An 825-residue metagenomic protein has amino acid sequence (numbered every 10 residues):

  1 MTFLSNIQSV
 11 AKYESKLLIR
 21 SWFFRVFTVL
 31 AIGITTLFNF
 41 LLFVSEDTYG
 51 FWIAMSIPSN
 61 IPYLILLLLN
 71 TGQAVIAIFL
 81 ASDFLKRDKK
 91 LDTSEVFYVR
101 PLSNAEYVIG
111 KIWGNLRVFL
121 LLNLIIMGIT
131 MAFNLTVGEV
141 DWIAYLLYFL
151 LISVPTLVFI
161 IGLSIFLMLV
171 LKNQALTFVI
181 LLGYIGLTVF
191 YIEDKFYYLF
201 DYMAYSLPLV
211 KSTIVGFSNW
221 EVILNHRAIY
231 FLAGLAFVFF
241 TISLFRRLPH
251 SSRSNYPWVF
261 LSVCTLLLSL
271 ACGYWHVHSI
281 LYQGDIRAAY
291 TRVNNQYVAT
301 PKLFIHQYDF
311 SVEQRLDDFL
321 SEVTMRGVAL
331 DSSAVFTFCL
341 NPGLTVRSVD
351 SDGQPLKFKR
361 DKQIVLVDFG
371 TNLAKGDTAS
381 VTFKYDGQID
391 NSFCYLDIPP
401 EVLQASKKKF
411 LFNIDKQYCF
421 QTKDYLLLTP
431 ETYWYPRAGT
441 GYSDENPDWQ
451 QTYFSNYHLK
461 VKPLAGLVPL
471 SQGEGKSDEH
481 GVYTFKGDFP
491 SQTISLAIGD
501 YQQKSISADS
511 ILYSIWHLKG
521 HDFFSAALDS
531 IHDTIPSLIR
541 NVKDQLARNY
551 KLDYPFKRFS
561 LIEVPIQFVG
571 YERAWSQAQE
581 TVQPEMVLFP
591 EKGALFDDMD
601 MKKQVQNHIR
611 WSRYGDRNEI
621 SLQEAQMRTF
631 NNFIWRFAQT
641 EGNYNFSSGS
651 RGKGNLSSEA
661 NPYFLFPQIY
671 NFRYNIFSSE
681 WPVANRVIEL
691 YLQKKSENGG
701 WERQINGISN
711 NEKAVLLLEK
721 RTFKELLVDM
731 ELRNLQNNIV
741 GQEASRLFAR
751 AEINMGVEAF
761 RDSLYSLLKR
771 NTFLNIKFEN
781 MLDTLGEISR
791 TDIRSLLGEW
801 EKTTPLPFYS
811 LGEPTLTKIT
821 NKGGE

Functional and structural regions predicted by a protein language model:
S15, S321-M325, F336-F338, T345 (+5 more regions): Zn2+-dependent metallopeptidase catalytic core
F27, Q73, L102-F133, V154: Selective transmembrane-helix segments that form parts of the transport pathway or gating/packing helices in multipass
I61-R87, L122, V323, F383: Long, hydrophobic alpha-helical segments
L199-P208, G216-N225, R253-F319, R347 (+7 more regions): N-terminal, polar/Ser/Thr-rich
S332-V335, P342-K407, E445-N446, H480 (+3 more regions): A surface-exposed beta-strand-loop module
Y385-Y501: Extended, low-hydrophobicity, Ser/Thr/Pro/Gly-biased non-transmembrane segments
W434, D544, Y550-L552, G593-T722: Zinc-dependent metallopeptidase catalytic helix centered on the HExxH motif and its immediate flanking segment
L727-L816, T820-G823: Amphipathic alpha-helical substructures
